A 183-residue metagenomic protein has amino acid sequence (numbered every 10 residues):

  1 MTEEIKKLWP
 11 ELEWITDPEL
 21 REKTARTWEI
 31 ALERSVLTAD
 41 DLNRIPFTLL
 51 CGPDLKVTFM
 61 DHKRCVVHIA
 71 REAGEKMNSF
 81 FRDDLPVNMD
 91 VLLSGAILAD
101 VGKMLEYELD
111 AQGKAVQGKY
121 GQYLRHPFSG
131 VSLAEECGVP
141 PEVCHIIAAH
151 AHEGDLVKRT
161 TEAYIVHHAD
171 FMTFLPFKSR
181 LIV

Functional and structural regions predicted by a protein language model:
M1-V116: Acidic/His-rich, divalent-metal-binding segments that scaffold phosphate/diphosphate chemistry
T2-K6, G121-H126: Short acidic alpha-helix initiation/capping motifs at coil-to-helix transition points, especially at protein N-termini
H62, A99, H126, H150-A151: Histidine-centered active-site/metal-ligand motif
V66-I69, Q122-C137: An active-site-proximal "capping" alpha-helix that borders the catalytic cofactor pocket
F81-D83, V87, L92-L93, V131-E135 (+1 more regions): Histidine/acidic-rich helix-loop-helix segments that form or flank divalent-metal centers in metalloenzyme catalytic
Q112-Q117, H126-G130: Short, local alpha-helical segments
A115-Q122, V183: Compositionally biased, low-complexity linear motifs
